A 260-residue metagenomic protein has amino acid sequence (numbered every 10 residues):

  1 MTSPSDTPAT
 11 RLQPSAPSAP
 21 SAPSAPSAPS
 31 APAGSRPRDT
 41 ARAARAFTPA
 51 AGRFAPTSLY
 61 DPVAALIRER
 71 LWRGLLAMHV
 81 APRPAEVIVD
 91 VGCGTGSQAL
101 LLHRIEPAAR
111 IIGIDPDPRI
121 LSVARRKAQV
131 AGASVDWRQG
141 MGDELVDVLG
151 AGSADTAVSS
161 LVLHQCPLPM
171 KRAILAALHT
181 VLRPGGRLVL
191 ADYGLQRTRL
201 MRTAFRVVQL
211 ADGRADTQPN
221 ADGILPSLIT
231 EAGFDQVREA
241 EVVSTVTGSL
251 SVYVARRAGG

Functional and structural regions predicted by a protein language model:
M1-A19, S27-S58: N-terminal, positively charged/glycine-rich alpha-helical extensions of SAM-dependent methyltransferases
R68-P84: Conserved alpha-helix/loop element of class I SAM-dependent methyltransferases that forms part of the SAM/SAH-binding
V87, G185-R187: Short glycine-centered segments of the SAM/dcSAM-binding site in methyltransferase folds
V89, T95-E144: Class I SAM-dependent methyltransferase SAM/SAH-binding core
D147-A157: A short acidic, Gly/Pro-enriched loop at the edge of an enzyme's catalytic core that lines a small-molecule cofactor
T156-P169: A short SAM/SAH-binding and catalytic strip from SAM-dependent methyltransferases
R172-P184: A short glycine-rich, Lys/Arg-flanked "PGG" loop and its adjoining helix->strand segment in the class I
V189-A232, V237-S251: C-terminal alpha-helical "lid/dimerization" subdomain adjacent to the S-adenosyl-L-methionine
